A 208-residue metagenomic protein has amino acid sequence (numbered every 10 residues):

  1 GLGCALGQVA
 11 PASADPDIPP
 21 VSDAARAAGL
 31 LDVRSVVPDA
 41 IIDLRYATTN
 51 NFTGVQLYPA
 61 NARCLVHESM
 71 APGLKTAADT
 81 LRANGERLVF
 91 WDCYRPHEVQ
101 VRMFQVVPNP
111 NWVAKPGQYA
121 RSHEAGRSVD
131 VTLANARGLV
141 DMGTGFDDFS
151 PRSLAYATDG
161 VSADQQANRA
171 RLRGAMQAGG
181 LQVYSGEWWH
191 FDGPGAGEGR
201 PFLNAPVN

Functional and structural regions predicted by a protein language model:
G1-G7: Bacterial N-terminal signal peptides
V9-W91, Q105-G186, D192-N208: Extracytoplasmic cell-surface/polysaccharide-interacting catalytic and binding patches
P96: Segments that shape or occlude catalytic/ligand-binding pockets
V99-Q100: Short, well-ordered surface patches within globular domains
